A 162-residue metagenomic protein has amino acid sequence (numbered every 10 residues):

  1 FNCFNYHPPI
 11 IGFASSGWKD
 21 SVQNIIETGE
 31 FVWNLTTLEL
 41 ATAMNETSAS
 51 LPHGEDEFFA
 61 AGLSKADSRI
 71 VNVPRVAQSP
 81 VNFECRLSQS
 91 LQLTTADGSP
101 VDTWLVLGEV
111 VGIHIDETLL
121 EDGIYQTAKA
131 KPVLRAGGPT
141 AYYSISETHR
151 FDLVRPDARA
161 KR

Functional and structural regions predicted by a protein language model:
F1-R162: Basic, polyanion-binding surface patches
